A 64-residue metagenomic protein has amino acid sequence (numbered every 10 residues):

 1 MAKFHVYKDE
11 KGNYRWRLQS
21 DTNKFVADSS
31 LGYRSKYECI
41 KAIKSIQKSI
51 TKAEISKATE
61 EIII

Functional and structural regions predicted by a protein language model:
M1-K3, A42-I46, S56: Short, flexible domain-boundary/linker segments around small modular repeats
A2-K3, G12-Y14: Short structural boundary motif marking the start of a folded domain
V6-Y7: Function-determining surface determinants
G12, N23-K24: Detector for glycine-centered tight turns/loop "hinges" at secondary-structure junctions
Y14-L18, I46: Short, structured motif recognition centered on aromatic/hydrophobic residues
K24-S35: A short, exposed loop/beta-hairpin motif centered on an aromatic-Gly-Thr core
R34-K52: A short, charged, amphipathic alpha-helix used as a generic interaction element across diverse proteins
Q47-I64: Short, mixed-charge low-complexity intrinsically disordered segments
